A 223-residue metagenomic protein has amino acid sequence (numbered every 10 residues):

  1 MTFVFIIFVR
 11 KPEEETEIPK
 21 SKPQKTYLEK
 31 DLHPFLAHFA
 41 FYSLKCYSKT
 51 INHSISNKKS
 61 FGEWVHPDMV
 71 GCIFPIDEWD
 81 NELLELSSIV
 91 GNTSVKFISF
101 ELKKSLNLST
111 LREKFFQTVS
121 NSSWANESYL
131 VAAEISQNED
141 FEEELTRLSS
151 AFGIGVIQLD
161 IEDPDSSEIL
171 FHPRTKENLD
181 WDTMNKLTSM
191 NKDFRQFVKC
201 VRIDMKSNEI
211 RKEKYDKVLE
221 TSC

Functional and structural regions predicted by a protein language model:
M1-I18: Intrinsically disordered, charged low-complexity linkers and terminal tails that flank or connect structured domains
E14-D80: Acidic-basic catalytic patches of nuclease active cores, encompassing PD-(D/E)XK and other metal-cofactor nuclease
K20, S87, L145-C223: Non-catalytic C-terminal interaction segments of nucleic acid-processing enzymes
G71-S99: Active-site beta-strand-loop-beta-strand hairpin of nuclease catalytic cores that positions key catalytic residues
I98-N107: Glycine-rich phosphate-binding "P-loop"
K103-K104, F115-T118: Catalytic core segments in nucleotide and nucleic-acid processing enzymes
L106-L111, W124-D163: Nucleic-acid nuclease catalytic cores
N121: Ligand-binding face of N-terminal immunoglobulin V-set domains in extracellular IgSF glycoproteins
